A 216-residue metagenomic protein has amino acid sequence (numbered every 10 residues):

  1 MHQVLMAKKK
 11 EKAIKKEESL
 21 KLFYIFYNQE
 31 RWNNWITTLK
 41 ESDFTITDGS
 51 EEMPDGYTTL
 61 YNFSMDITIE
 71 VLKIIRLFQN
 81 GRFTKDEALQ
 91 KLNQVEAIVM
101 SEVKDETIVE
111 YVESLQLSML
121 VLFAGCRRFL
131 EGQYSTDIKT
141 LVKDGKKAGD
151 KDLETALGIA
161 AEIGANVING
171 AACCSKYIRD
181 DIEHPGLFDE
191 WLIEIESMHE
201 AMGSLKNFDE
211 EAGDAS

Functional and structural regions predicted by a protein language model:
L5-Q79: Leu/Val/Ala/Ile-rich N-terminal alpha-helices, chiefly Sec-type signal peptides and the beginnings
S19-K40, E113, M119-C126, I168-S175 (+1 more regions): Extended alpha-helical scaffolding modules
R31-T38, T59, D66, E70-L77 (+6 more regions): Charge-rich, solvent-exposed alpha-helical interaction surfaces
T37, S42-M53, E102-K104, I108 (+3 more regions): Protein-protein interaction and targeting regions used for scaffolding, dimerization, and localization
E51-S135: Long amphipathic alpha-helical segments with strong coiled-coil/leucine-zipper propensity
I75-F78, V103, L122-L130, G145 (+2 more regions): Generic structural signal for hydrophobic core residues of well-folded globular domains
L120, A124-C126, E131-Y177: Amphipathic protein-protein interaction modules
G158-S216: Alpha-helical oligomerization segments
